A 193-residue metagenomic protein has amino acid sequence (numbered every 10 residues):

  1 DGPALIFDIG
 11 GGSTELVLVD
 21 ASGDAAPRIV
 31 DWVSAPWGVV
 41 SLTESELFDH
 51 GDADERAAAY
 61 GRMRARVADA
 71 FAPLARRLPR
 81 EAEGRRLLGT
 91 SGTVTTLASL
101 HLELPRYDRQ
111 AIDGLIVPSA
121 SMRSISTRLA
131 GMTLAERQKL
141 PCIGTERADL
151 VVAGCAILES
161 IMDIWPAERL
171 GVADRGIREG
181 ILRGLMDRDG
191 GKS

Functional and structural regions predicted by a protein language model:
D1-I6, L18-A21, A25-S193: Helical "lid/coupling" subdomains associated with nucleotide-phosphate turnover
F7-G11: Glycine/serine-rich anion-binding loops at beta->alpha junctions that coordinate negatively charged ligand groups
G12-L18: Acidic, divalent-metal-coordinating active-site segment for phosphoryl/phosphodiester hydrolysis, typified by short
